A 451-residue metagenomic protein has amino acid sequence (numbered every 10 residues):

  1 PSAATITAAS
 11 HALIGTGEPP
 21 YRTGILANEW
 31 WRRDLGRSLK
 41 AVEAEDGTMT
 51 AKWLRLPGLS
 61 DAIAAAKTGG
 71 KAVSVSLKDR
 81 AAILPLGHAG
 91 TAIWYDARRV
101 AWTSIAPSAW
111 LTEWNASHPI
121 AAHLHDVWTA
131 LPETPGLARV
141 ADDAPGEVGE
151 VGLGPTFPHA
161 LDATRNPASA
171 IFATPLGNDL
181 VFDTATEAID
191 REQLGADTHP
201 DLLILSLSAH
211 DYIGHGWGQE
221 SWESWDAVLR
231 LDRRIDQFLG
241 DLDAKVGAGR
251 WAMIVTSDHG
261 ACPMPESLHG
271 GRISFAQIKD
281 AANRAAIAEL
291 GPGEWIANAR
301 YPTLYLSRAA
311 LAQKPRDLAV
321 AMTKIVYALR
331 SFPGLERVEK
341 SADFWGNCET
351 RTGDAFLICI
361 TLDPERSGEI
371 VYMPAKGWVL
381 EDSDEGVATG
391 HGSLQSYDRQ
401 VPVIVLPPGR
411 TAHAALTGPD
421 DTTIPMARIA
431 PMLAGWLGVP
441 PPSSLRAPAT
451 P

Functional and structural regions predicted by a protein language model:
P1, I14, I63, A185 (+6 more regions): Beta-strand elements within well-structured catalytic alpha/beta cores of enzymes that handle phosphate/sulfate esters
P1-L13, S74-L84, S206-S208, S257 (+1 more regions): Short, solvent-exposed turn/loop segments enriched in Gly/Ser/Thr/Pro and often Arg
P1-M49, A92-D96, L153-A163: Active-site segment of extracytoplasmic enzymes that catalyze sulfate/phosphate-ester chemistry
N28-T48, L56, D61, L86-H88 (+4 more regions): Secreted, luminal/periplasmic, and some membrane-associated catalytic domains that remodel anionic oxygen-ester
G70-S76, A82-I83, N178-Y212, V371-Y372: Active-site regions of oxyanion-processing enzymes, predominantly non-cytosolic
I83-T91, H159-S169, A173, A196-L231 (+1 more regions): Active-site His/acidic residue clusters
A122-I189, G195: Long, low-complexity, polar/charged, intrinsically disordered or flexibly structured peripheral segments
Q277-A321, A388-L437, P451: Substrate-binding rim/cap in mid-to-C-terminal beta-strand-loop elements of soluble/periplasmic
